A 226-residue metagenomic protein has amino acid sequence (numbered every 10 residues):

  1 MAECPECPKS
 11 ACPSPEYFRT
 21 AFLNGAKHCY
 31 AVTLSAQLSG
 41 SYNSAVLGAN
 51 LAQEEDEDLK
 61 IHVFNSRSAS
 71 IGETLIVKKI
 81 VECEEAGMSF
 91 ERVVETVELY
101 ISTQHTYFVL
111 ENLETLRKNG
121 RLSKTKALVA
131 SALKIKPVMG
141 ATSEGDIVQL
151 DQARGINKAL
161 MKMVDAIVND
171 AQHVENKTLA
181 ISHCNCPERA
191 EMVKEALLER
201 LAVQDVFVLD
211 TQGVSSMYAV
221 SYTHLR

Functional and structural regions predicted by a protein language model:
M1-Y17: N-terminal glycine-rich anion-binding loop in soluble enzyme alpha/beta folds
E3-C4, A21-G25, R200: Generic N-terminal helix/loop capping motif
P5, Q37-S41, A45-L51, D56-H62 (+1 more regions): Mixed-charge interfacial surface used for oligomerization/domain docking and macromolecular partner engagement
P13-H28, T33-E55: Active-site cofactor/cluster-binding pocket
T223-H224: Conserved small/polar residues in nucleotide/adenosyl-binding loops
